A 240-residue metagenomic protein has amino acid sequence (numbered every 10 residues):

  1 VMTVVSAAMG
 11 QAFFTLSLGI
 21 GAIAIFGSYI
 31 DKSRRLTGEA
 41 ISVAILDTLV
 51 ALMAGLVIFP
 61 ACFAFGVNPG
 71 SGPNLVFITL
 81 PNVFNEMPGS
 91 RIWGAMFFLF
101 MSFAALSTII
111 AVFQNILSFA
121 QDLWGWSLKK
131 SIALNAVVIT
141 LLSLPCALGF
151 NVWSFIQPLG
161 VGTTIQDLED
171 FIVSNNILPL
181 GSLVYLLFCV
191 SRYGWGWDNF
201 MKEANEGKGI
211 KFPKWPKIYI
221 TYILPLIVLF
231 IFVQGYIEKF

Functional and structural regions predicted by a protein language model:
V1-L106, K130-S131, V138: Membrane-embedded translocation segments of transport machinery
V1-M2, D31-R34, V57-G70, P88-I92 (+3 more regions): Transmembrane helix-loop junctions in multi-pass membrane proteins
S17-K32, F103-S118, S182-F200, K239: Transmembrane alpha-helical segments in integral membrane proteins
G38-L46, G207-I218: Membrane-interface segments at loop-to-transmembrane junctions
L46-L52, R91-G94, F103-L106, A120-I156 (+1 more regions): Loop-to-transmembrane helix boundary motifs in multi-pass membrane proteins
L106-A111, I132-N135, I139-F150, D167-K202: Hydrophobic alpha-helical segments of multi-pass membrane transport proteins
V112-W126, V161, I165, L187-P213: Alpha-helical transmembrane segments
P158, G162-L187, G209-F240: A generic transmembrane alpha-helix motif of multi-pass inner-membrane proteins
